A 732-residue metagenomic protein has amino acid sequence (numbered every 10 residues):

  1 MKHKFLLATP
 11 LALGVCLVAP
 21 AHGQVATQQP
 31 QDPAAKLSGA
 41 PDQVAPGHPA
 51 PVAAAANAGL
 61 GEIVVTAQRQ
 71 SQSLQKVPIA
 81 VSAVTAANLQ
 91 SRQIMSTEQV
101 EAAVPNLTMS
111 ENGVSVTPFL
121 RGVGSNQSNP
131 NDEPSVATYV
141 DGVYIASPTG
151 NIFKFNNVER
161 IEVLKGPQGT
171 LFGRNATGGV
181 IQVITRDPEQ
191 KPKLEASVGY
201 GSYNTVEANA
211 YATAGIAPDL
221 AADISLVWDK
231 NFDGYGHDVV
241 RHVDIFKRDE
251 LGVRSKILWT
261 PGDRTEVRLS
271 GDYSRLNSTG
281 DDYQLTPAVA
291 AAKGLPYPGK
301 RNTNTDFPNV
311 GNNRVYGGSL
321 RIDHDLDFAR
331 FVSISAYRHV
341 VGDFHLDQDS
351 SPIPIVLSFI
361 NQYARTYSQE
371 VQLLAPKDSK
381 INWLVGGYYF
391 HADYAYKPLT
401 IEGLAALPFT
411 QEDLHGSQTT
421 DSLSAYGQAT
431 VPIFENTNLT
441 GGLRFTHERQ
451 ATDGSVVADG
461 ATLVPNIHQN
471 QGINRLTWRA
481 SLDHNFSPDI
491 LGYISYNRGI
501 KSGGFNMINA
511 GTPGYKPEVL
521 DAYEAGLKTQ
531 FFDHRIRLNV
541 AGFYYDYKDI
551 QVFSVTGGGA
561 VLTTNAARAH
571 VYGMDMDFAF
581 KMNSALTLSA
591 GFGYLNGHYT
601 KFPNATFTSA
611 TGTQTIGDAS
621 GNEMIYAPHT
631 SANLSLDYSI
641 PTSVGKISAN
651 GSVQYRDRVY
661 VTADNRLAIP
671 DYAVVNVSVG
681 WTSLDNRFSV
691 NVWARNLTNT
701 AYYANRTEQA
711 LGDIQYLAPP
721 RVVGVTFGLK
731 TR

Functional and structural regions predicted by a protein language model:
M1-R92, E98-A103, T213, D263-R264 (+3 more regions): N-terminal Sec signal peptide and the immediately downstream disordered periplasmic leader that contains the TonB box
T97, P118-F119, V136-Y139, V163 (+3 more regions): N-terminal periplasmic accessory domains that precede and gate Gram-negative outer-membrane beta-barrel machines
S128-N129, V136, D141-P167: Short acidic/polar hinge/loop motifs at secondary-structure boundaries that mediate gating or recognition
E189-K191, G199-Y203, A210-F307, V340-P354 (+4 more regions): Periplasmic-side early beta-strands and strand-to-turn transitions of outer-membrane beta-barrels
L258-G262, L373-P376, Y388-F390, Q418-Y545 (+1 more regions): Structural signature of Gram-negative outer-membrane beta-barrels, strongest in the C-terminal barrel of TonB-dependent
S319-D349, N485-K501, K516-K581, G593 (+1 more regions): Membrane-embedded beta-barrel scaffold of Gram-negative outer-membrane proteins
W383-L384, E435-L439, Y544-D546, N565-T662 (+1 more regions): Gram-negative outer-membrane beta-barrel transporters
Q654-T662, W681-R732: C-terminal beta-signal and adjacent terminal beta-strands/loops of Gram-negative outer-membrane beta-barrel proteins
